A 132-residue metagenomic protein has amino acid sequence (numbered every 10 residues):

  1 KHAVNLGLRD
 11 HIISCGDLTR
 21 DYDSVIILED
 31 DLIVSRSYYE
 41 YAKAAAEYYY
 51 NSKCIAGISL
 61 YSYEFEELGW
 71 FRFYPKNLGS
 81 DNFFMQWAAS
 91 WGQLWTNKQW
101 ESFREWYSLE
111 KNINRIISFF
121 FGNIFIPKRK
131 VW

Functional and structural regions predicted by a protein language model:
K1-I27, L32-W132: An acidic/histidine-cluster motif and surrounding catalytic segment that typifies divalent-metal-assisted enzyme active
